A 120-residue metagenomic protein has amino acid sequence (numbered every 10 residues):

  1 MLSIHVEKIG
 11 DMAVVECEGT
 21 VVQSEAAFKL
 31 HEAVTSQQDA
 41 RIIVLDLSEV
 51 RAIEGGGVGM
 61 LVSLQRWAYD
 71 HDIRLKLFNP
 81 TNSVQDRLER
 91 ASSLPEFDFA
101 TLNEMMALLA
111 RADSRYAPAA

Functional and structural regions predicted by a protein language model:
M1-R51, S63-A120: STAS-like cytosolic regulatory interaction modules
E54: ABC-family nucleotide-binding domains
